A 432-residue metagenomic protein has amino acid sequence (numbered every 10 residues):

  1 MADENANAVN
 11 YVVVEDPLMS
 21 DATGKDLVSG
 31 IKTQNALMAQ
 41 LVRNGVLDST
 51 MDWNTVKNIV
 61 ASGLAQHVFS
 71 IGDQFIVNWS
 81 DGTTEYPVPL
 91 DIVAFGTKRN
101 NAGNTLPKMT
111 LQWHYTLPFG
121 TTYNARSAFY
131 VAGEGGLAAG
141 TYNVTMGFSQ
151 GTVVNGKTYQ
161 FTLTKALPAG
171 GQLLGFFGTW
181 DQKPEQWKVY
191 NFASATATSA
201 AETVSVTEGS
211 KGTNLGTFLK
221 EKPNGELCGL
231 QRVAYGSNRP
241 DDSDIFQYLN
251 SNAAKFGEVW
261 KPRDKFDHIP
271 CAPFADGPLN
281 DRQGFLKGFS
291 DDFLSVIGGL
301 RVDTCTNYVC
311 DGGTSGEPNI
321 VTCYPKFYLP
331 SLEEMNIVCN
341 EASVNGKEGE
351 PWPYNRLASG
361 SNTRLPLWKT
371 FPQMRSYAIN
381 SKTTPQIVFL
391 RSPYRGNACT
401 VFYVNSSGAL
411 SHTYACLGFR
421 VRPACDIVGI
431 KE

Functional and structural regions predicted by a protein language model:
M1-I31: Short, low-complexity N-terminal tether/leader segments at secretion or assembly junctions of large, surface-exposed
M19-E432: Long, domain-scale functional regions
